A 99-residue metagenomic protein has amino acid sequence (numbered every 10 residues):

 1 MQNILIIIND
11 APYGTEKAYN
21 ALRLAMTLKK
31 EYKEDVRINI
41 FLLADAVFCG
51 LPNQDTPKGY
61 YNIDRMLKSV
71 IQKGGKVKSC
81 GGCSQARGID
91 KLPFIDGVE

Functional and structural regions predicted by a protein language model:
L5-A21, G50-Q54: Short, glycine-rich nucleotide/cofactor-binding loops
D10, A44-F48, C83-A86: Acidic, glycine-rich active-site loops and adjacent beta-strand->loop/helix elements that engage anionic groups
A18-Y32: Histidine-anchored nucleotide/phosphate-binding helix
A25, R37-A44, V77-G81: Short internal beta-strands
E34-D35, K68: Iron-sulfur (Fe-S) cluster-binding modules
G50-K58, L92-F94: Glycine-rich loop at the start of a catalytic domain that most often binds anionic cofactors/ligands
T56-C83: A glycine-rich helix N-cap at a beta->alpha junction
R87-E99: C-terminal structural segments of small proteins and small subunits
